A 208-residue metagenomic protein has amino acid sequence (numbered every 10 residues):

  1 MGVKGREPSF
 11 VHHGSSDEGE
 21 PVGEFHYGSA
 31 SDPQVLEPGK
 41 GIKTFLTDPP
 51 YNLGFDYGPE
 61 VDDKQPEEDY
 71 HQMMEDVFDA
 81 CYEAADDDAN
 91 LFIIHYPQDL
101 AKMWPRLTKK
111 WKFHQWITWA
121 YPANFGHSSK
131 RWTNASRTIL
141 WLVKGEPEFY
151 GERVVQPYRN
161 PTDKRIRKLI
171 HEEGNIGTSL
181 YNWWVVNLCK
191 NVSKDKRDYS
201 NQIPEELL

Functional and structural regions predicted by a protein language model:
M1-R6, F10-L207: Core catalytic lobe of class I
